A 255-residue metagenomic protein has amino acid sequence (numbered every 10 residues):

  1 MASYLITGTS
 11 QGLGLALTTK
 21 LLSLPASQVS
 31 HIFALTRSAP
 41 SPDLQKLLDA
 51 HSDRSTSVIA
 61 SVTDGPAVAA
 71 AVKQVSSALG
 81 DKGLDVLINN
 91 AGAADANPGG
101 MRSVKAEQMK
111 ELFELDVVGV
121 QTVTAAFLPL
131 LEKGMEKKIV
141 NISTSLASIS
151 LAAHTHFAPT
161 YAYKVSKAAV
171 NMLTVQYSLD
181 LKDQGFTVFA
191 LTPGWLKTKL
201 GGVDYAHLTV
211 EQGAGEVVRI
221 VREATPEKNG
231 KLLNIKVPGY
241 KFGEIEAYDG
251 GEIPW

Functional and structural regions predicted by a protein language model:
I6-L22: N-terminal Rossmann NAD(P)H-binding glycine-rich loop of SDR-like oxidoreductase domains
L22-D43: Conserved glycine-rich Rossmann-like NAD(P)H-binding loop of the short-chain dehydrogenase/reductase
L48-P66: Rossmann-fold cofactor-recognition segment
T63-D81: Conserved Rossmann-fold cofactor-binding substructure of NAD(P)-dependent oxidoreductases
I88, V123-F127, L131, L173-T174: Hydrophobic positions on the long internal alpha-helix of Rossmann-like NAD(P)-dependent oxidoreductase domains
A93, G100-E114, E132-K182, T192: Catalytic loop of short-chain dehydrogenase/reductase
A190, V203-W255: C-terminal helical subdomain
